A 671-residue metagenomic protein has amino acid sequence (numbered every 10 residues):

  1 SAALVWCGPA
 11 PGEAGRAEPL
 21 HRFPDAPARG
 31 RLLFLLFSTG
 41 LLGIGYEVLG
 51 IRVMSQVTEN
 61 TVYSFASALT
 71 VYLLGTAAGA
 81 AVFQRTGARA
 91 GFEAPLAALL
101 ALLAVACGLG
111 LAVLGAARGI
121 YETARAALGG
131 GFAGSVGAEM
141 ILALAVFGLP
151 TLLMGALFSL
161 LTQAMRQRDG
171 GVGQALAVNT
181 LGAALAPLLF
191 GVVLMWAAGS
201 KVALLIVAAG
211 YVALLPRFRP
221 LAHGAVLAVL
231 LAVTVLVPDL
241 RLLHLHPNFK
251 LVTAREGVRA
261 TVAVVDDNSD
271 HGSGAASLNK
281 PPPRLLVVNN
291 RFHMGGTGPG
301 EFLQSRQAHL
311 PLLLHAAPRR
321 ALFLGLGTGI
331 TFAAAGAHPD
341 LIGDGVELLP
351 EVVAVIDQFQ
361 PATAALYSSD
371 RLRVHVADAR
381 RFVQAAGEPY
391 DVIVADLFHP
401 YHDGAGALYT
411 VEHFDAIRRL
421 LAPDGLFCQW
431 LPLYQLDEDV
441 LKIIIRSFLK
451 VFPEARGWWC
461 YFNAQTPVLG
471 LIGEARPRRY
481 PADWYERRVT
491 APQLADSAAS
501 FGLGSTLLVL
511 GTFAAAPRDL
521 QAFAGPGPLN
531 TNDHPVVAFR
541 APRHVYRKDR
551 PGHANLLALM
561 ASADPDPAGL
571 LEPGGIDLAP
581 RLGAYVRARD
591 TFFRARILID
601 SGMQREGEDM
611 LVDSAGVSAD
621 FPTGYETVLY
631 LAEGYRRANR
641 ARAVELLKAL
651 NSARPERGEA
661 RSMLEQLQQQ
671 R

Functional and structural regions predicted by a protein language model:
S1-R478, W484-R487, A541, Y546-K548: Alpha-helical transmembrane segments of multi-pass membrane proteins
R479-R587: SAM/dcSAM-binding transferase cores
D566-P567, L578-V617: Alpha-helical segment of the N-proximal tetratricopeptide repeat
R594, V628-L631, L664: Structural register within alpha-helical repeat arrays
Q604, R640-A641: TPR-repeat structural position
A619-P622, P655: Short coil turns that delineate tetratricopeptide repeat
T623-T627, A660: TPR alpha-solenoid repeat register
